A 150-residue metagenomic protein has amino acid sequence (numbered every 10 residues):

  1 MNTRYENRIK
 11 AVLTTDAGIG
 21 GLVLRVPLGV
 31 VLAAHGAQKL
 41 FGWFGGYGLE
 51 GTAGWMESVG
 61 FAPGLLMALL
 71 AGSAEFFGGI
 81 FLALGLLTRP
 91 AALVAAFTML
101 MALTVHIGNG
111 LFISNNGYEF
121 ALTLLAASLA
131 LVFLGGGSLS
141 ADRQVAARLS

Functional and structural regions predicted by a protein language model:
M1-W43, L65-S73, F77, L84-S150: Extended, low-polarity transmembrane helix blocks
G42-P63: Membrane-interface interhelical connector segments
